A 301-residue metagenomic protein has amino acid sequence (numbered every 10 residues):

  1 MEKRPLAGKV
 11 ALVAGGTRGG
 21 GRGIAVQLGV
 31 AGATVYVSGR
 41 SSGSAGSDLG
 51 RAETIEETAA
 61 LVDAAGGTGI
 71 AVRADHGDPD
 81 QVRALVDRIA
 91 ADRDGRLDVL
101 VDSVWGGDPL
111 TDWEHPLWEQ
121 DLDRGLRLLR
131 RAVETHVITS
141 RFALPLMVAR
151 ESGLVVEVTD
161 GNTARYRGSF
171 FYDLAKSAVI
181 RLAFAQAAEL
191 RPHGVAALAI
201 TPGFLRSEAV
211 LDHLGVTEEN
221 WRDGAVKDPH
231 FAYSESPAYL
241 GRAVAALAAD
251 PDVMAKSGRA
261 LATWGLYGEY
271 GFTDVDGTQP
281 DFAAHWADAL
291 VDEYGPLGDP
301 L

Functional and structural regions predicted by a protein language model:
M1-G95, W105-P116, L297, L301: Short-chain dehydrogenase/reductase
K9, G67-T68, G95-L97, L146-G161 (+2 more regions): Active-site loop of short-chain dehydrogenase/reductase
A14, L97-P109, A132, E157-T159 (+1 more regions): Rossmann-fold scaffold of SDR-type NAD(P)-dependent oxidoreductases
G50-R51, H115, P192, F204-H230 (+1 more regions): A glycine/serine/threonine-rich, flexible loop-to-helix segment that serves as the NAD(P) cofactor-binding "lid"
D92-D94, G107-D112, F142-E151, D250: A short helix-coil junction within the Rossmann-fold of NAD(P)-dependent oxidoreductases
W105, R127-A149, T163, A187-A188: Amphipathic alpha-helical dimer-interface segment in Rossmann-like NAD(P)H-dependent oxidoreductases
G106-L110, W118-R124, L128, L154-P192 (+1 more regions): Catalytic loop of short-chain dehydrogenase/reductase
A199, E219-L301: C-terminal helical subdomain
